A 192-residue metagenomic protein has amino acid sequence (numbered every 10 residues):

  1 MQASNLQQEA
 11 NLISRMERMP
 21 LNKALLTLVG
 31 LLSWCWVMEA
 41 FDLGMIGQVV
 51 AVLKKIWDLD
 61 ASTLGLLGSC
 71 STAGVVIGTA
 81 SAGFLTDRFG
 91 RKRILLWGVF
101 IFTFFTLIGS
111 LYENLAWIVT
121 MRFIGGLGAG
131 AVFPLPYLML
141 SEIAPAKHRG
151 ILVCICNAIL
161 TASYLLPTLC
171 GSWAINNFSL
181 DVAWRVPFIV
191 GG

Functional and structural regions predicted by a protein language model:
M1-G192: Transmembrane-helix signature of 12-pass secondary carriers
